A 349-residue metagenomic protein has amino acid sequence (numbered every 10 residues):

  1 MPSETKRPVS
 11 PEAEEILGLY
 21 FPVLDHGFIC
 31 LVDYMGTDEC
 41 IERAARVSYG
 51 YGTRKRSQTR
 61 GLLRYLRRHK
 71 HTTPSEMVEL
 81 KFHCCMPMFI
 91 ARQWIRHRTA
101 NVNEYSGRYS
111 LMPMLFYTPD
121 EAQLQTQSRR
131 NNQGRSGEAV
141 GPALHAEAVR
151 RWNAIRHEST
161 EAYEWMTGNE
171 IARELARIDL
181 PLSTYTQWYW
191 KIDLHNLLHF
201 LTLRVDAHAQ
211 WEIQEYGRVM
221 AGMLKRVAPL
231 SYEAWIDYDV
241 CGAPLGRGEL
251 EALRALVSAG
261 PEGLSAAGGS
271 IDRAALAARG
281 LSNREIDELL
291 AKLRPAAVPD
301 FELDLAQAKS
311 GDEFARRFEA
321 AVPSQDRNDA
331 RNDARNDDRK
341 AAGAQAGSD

Functional and structural regions predicted by a protein language model:
M1-D349: Family-specific signature for flavin-dependent thymidylate synthase
